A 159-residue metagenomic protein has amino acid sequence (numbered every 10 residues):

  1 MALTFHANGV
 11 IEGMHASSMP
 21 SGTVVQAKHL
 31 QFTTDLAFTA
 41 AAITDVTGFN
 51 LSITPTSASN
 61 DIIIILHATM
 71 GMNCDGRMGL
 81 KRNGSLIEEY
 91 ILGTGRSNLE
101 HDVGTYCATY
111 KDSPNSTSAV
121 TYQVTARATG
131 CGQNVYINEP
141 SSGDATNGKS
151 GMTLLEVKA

Functional and structural regions predicted by a protein language model:
A2-A37: Glycine-rich, low-complexity segments
Q31, A37-A42, T54-A119, Q123-A159: Terminal beta-strand-rich extracellular "head" domains that mediate receptor/glycan or other ligand binding
D45-T47: Short, solvent-exposed loop/turn segments enriched in Ser/Thr/Gly
F49-I53: Extended, low-complexity regulatory regions
